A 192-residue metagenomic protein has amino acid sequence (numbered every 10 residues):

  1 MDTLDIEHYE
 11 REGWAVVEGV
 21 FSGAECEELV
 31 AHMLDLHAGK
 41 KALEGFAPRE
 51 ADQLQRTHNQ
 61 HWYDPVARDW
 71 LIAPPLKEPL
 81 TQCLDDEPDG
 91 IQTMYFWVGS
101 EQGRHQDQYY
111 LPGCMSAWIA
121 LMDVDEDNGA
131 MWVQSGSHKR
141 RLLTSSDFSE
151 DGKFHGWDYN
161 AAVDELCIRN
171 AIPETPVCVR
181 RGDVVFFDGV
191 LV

Functional and structural regions predicted by a protein language model:
M1-E12, E18-L111: Non-heme Fe(II)-dependent double-stranded beta-helix
V16-E18, D89-Q92, S116, W132-V133 (+1 more regions): A structural signal for short, well-ordered beta-strand segments and their strand-loop junctions that often border
Y63, I91, G113, A117 (+2 more regions): Residues that flank catalytic or metal-binding motifs in active/ligand-binding sites
Y95, Q106-Q108, I119-D123, S135: Short, structured patches in soluble enzyme cores that scaffold and shape functional sites
Y110-E126, C178-V179, F186: Short, conserved beta-strand element in jelly-roll/cupin
D127-V192: Double-stranded beta-helix
